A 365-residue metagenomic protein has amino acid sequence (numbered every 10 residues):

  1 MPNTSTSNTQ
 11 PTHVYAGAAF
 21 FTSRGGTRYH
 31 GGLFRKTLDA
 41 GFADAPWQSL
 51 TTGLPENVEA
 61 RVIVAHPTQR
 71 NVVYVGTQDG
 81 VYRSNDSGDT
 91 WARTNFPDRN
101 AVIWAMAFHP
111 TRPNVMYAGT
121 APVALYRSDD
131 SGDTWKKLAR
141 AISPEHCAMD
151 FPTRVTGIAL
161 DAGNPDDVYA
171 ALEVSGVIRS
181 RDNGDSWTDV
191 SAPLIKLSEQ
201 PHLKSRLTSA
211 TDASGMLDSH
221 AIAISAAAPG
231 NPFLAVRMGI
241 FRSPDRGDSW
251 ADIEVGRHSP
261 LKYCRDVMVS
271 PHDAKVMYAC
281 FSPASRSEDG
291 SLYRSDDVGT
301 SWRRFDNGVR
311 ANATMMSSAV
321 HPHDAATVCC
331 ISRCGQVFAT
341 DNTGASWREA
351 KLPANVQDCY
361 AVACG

Functional and structural regions predicted by a protein language model:
M1-G365: Extracellular glycan-interacting surfaces
